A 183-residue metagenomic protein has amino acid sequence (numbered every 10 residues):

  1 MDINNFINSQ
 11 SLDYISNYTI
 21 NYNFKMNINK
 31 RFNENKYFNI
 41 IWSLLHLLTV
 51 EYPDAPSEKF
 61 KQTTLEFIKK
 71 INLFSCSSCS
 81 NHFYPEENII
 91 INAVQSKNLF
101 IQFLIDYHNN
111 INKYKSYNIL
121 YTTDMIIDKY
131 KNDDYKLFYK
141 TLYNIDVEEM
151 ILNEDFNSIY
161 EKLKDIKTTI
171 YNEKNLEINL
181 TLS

Functional and structural regions predicted by a protein language model:
M1-S183: Aromatic-rich, lipid-facing transmembrane alpha helices and their immediate juxtamembrane interface loops in integral
